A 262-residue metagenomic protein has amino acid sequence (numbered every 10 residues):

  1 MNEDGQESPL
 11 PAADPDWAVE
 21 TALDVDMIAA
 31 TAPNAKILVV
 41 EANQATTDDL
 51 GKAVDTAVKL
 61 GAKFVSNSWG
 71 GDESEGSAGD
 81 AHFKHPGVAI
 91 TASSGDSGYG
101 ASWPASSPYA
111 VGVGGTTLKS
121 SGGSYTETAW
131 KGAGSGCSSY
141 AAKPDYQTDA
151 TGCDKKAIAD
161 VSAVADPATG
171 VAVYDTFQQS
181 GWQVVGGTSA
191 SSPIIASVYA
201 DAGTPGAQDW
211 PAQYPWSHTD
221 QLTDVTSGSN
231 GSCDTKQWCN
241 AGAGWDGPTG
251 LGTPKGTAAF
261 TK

Functional and structural regions predicted by a protein language model:
M1-G115, S135-G187, S192, A196 (+5 more regions): Substrate-binding/charge-relay-adjacent region of secreted/lumenal peptidase catalytic domains
T47, K119-Y125: Short acidic, Gly/Pro-enriched loop/turn segments at secondary-structure junctions
G123-G136: Phosphate/diphosphate-binding glycine-rich loops and adjacent basic-rich segments that engage nucleotide
G206-C239: Aromatic sugar-binding interfaces of carbohydrate-active proteins
L222-V225, P248, G252: Intrinsically disordered/low-complexity terminal segments and short unstructured peptides
